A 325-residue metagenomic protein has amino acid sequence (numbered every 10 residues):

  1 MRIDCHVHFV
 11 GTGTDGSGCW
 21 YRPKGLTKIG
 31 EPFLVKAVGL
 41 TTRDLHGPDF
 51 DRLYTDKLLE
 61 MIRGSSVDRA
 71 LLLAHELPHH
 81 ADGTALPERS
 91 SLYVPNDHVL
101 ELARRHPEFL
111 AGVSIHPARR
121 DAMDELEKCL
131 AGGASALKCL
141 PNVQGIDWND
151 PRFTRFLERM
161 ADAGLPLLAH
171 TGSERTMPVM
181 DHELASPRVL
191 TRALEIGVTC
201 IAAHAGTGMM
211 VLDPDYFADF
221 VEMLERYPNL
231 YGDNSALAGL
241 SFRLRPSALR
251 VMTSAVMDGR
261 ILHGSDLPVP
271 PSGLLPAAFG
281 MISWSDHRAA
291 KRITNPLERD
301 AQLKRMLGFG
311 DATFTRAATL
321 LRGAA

Functional and structural regions predicted by a protein language model:
M1-L73, H79-S90, D300, R305-M306 (+1 more regions): An N-terminally biased module of ancient metal coordination in phosphate/nucleic-acid-related enzymes
H8-V10, H116, N142, G172-E174 (+3 more regions): Catalytic metal-binding/acid-base residues of hydrolase active sites
C19, R43-G47, H79-S91, T176-L184 (+3 more regions): Short, flexible/disordered intra-domain loops and linkers
L53-I62, A118-C129, Y216-F217: Short, acidic/polar
K57, M61, H98-L102, R159 (+4 more regions): Amphipathic alpha-helical segments that form well-ordered structural scaffolds and often line/cohere around active
R69, A74-H182: Active-site gating/metal-coordination segments in enzymes
A134-A136, N149-H263: Catalytic pocket-lining loop regions of alpha/beta-barrel enzymes, especially the amidohydrolase/enolase/GH5 lineages
T207-A325: H/E-rich (His + Asp/Glu) clusters that bind or coordinate divalent metals
